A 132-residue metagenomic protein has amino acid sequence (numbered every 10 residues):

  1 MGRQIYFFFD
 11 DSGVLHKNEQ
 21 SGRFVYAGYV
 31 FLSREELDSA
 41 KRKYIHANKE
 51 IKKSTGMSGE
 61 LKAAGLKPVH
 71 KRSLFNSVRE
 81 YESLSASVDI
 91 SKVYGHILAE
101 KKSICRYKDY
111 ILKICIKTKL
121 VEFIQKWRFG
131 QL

Functional and structural regions predicted by a protein language model:
M1-L132: Phosphate-ester processing/binding pockets and catalytic centers
